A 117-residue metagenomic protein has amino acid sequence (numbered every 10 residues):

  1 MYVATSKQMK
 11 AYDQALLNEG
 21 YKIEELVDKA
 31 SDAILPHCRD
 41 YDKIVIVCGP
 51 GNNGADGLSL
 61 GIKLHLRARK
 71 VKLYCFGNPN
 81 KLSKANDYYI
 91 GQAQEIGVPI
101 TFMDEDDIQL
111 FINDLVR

Functional and structural regions predicted by a protein language model:
M1-A4, Y41-V47, N52-R117: Glycine-rich phosphate/dinucleotide-binding loop and adjoining beta-alpha-beta core of small-molecule
M1-D42: Positively charged, low-complexity intrinsically disordered leader regions
